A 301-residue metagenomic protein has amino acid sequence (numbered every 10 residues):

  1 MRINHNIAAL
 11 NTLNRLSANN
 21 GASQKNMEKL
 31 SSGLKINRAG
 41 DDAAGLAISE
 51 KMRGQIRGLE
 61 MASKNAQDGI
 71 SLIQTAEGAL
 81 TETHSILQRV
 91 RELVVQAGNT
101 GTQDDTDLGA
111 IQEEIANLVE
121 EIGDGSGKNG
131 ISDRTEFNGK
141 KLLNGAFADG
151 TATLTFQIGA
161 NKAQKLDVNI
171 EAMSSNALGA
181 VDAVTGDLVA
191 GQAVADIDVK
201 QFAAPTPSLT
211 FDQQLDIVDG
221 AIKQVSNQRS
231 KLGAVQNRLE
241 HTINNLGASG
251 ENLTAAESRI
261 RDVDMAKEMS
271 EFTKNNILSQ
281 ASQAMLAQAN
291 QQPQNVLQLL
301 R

Functional and structural regions predicted by a protein language model:
M1-R301: Primary detection of the long, small/polar-rich alpha-helical "axial" segments characteristic of bacterial flagellar
